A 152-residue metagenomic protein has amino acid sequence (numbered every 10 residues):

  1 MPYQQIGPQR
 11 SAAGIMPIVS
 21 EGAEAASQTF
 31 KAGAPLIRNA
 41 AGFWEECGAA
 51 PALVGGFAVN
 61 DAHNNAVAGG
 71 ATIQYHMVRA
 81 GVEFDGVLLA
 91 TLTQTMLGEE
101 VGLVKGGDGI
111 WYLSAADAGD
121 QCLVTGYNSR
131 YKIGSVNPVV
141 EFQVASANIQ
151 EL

Functional and structural regions predicted by a protein language model:
M1-L152: Surface-exposed, low-hydrophobicity beta-strand/loop segments enriched in small/polar/acidic residues
